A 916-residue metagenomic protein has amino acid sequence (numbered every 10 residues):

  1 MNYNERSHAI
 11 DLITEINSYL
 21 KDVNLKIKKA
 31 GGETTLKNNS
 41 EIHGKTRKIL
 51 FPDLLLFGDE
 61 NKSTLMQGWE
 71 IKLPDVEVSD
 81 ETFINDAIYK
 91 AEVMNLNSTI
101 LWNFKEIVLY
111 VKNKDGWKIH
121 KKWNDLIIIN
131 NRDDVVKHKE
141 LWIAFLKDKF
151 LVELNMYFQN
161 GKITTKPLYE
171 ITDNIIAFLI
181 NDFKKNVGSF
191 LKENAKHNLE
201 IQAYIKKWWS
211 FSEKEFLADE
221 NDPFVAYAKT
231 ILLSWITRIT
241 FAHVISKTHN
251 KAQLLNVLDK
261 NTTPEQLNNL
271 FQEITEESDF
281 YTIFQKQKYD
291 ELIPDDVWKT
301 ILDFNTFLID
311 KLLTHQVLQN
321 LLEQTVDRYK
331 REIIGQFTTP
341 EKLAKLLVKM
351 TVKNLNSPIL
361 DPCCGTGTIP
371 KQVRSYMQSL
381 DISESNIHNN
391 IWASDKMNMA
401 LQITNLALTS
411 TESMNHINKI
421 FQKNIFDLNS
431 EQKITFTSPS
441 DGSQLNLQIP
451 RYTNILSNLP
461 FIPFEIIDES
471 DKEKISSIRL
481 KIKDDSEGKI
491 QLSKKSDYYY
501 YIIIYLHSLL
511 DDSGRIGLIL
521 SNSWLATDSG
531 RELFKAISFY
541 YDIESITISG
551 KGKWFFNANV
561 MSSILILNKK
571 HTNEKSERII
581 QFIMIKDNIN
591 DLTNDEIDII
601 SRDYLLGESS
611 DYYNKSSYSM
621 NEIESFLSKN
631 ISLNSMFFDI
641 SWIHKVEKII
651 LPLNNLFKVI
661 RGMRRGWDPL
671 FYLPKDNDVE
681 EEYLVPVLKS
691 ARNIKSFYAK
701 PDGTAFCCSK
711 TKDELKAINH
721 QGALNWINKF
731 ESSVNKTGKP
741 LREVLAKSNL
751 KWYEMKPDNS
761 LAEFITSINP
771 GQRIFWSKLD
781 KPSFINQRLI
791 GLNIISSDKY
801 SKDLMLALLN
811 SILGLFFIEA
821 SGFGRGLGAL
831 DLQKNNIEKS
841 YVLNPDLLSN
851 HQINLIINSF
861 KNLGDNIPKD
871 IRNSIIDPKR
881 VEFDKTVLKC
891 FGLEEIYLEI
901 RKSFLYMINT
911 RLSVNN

Functional and structural regions predicted by a protein language model:
M1-N17: Nuclease catalytic cores
K26-K62: Active-site metal-binding core of divalent-cation-utilizing nuclease and nuclease-like domains
P52, F57-D59, S63-I88, E92-Q287 (+3 more regions): Charged, often flexible domain-edge or linker segments that flank or initiate folded functional domains
M94, T99, E106, Y110-K149 (+7 more regions): Signature of N6-adenine DNA methyltransferases within the class I
F224-K251, S457-N458, Y500, S508 (+3 more regions): P-loop NTPase catalytic cores that bind/hydrolyze ATP
T248, E276-M350, G824: Class I S-adenosyl-L-methionine
E624-N862, K869: Polybasic, glycine- and aromatic-enriched phosphate-binding surface used to engage nucleic acids
S811, H851-N916: Amphipathic alpha-helical coiled-coil/heptad-repeat segments
